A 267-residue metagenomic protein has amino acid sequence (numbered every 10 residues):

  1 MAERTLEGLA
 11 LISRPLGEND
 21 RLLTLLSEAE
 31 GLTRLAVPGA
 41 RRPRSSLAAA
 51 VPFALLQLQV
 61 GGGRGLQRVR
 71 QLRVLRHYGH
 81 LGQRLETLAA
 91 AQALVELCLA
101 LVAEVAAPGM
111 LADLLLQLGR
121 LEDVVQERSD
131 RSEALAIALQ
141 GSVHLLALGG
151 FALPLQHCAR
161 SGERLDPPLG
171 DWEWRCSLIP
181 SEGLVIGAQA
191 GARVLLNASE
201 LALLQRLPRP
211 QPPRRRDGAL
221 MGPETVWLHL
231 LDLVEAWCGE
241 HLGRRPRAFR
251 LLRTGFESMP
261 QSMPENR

Functional and structural regions predicted by a protein language model:
M1-L22, L26-R267: Non-catalytic alpha-helical scaffolds and adjoining flexible linkers that form interface surfaces for assembly
